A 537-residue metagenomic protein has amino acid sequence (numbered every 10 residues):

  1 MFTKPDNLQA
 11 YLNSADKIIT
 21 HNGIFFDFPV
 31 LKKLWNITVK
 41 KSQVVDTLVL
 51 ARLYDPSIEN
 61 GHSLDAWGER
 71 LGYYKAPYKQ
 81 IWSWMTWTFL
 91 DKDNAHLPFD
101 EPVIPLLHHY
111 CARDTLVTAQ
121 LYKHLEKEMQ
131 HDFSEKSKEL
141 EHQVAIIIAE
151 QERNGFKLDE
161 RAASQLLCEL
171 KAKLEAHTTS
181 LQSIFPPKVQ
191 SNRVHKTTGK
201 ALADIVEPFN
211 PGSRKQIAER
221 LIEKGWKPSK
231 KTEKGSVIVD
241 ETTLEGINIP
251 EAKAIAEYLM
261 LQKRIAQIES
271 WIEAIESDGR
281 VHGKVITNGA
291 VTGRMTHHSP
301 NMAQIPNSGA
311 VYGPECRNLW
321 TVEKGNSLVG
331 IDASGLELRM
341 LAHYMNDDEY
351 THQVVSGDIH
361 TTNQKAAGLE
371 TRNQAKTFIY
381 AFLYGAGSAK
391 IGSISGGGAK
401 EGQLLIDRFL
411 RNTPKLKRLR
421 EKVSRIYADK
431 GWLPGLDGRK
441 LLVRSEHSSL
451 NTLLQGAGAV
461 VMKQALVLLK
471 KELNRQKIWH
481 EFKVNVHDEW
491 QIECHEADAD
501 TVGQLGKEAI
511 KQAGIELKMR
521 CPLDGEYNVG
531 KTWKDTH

Functional and structural regions predicted by a protein language model:
M1-P5, Y11, D16-E126, Q364-A367: Active-site-proximal helix-loop-helix substrate-binding element of RNase H-like nuclease domains
I19, V44-V45, P211, L328-D332: Short hydrophobic beta-strand that contains or immediately precedes a catalytic carboxylate
I24-I37, R52-D55, A218-G225, S334-E349: Short active-site loop/helix that positions an aromatic residue
R70-Y74, W84-Y312, S327, E337 (+5 more regions): Conserved "right-hand" nucleotidyltransferase catalytic core of DNA-directed polymerases
D204, H282-G283, T287-A290, K365-V486 (+2 more regions): Conserved catalytic core of nucleic-acid polymerases
G235, W271-E276, A303, S308 (+3 more regions): Short, contiguous acidic/charged loop-to-helix segments that flank catalytic cores in large enzymes
T287-E370: Function-dense linear segments that define catalytic or interfacial modules in macromolecule-processing proteins
V502-I510: Short amphipathic alpha-helices in soluble, non-transmembrane regions that often serve as interface/regulatory elements
